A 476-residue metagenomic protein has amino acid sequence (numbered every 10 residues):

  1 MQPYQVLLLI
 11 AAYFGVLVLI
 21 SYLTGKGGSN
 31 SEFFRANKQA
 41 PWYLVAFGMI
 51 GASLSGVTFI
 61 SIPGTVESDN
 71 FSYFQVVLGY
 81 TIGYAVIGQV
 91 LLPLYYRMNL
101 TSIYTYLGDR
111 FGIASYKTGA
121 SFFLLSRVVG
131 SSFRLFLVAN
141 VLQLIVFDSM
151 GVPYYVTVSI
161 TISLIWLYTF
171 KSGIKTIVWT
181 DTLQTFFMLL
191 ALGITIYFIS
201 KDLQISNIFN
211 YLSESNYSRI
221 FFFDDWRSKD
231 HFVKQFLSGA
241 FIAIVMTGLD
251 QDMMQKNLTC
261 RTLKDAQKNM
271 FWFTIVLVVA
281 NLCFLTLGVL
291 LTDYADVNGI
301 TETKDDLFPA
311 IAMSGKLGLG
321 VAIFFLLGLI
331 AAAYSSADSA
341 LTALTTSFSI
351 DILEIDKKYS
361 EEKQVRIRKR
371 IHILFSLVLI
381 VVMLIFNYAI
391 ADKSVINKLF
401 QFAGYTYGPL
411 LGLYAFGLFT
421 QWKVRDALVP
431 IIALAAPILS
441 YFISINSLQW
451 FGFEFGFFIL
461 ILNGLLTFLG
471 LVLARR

Functional and structural regions predicted by a protein language model:
M1-R476: Membrane-embedded helix-loop-helix hairpins and adjacent transmembrane boundary segments in multi-pass transporters
